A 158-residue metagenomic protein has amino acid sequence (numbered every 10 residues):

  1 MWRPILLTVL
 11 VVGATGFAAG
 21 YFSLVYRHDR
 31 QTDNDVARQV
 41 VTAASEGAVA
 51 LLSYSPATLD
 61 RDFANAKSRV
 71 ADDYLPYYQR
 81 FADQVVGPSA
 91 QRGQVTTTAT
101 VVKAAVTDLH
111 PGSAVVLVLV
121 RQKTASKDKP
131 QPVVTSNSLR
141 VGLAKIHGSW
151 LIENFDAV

Functional and structural regions predicted by a protein language model:
M1-R30: Amphipathic, hydrophobic N-terminal targeting peptides for secretion and organelle import
A14, G20-Y21, R27, Q39 (+5 more regions): Short leucine-rich amphipathic alpha-helices used at interfaces
D35-Q91: Core segments of small alpha/beta cavity-forming domains
A82, V118-Q122, D156-A157: A mature extracytoplasmic/lumenal domain signature
Q91-A125: Surface-exposed, charged secondary-structure patches
K129-Q131: Periplasmic/lumenal scaffold domains of single-pass inner-membrane subunits that build Gram-negative envelope
S136-V158: Short beta-strand edge/turn micro-motifs at domain boundaries
